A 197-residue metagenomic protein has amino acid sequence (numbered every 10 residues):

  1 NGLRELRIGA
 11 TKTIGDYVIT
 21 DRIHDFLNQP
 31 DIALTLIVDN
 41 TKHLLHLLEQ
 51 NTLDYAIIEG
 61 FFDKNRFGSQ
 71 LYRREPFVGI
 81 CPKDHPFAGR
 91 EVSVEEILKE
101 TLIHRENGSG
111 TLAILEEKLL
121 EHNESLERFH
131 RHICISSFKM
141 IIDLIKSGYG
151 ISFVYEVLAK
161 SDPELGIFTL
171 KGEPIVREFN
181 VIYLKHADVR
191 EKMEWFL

Functional and structural regions predicted by a protein language model:
L3-K64: Central regulatory/effector-binding core of bacterial HTH transcription factors
E5-G9, A56, I80, I103 (+2 more regions): Short, well-ordered beta-strand segments
V18, T169-L197: A late-sequence structural motif
N40-L45, E49-T52, E59, L120 (+1 more regions): Hydrophobic hinge/microswitch elements
F67-N107: Flexible hinge/capping segments at coil-to-helix
G68-V78, E156, P163-E178: Short beta-strand->loop
L102-E124, R190: Secondary-structure junction motif
